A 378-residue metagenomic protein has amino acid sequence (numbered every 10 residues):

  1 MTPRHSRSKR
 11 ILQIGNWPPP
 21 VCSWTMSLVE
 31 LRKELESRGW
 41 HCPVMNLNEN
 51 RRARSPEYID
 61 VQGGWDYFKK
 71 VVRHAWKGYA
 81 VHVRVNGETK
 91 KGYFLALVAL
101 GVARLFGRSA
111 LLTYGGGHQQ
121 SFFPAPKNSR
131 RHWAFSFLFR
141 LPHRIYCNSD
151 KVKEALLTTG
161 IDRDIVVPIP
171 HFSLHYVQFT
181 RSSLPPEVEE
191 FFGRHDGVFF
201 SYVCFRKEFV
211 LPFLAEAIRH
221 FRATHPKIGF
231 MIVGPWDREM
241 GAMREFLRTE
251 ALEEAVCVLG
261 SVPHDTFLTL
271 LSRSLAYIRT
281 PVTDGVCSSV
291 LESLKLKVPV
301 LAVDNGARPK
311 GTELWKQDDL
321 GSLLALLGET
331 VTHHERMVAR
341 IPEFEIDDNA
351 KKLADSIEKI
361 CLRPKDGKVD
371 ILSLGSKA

Functional and structural regions predicted by a protein language model:
I11-Q13, S183-V210, A215-I218, R222 (+1 more regions): Conserved donor-binding/catalytic core segment of Leloir-type glycosyltransferases
N46-N50, Y202-F205, G229-A242, G260: Glycosyltransferase donor-sugar binding loop
R140-S182: Donor nucleotide-sugar binding/catalytic pocket of nucleotide-sugar-dependent glycosyltransferases
M243-V262: Nucleotide-activated donor-binding/catalytic signature segment of Leloir-type glycosyltransferases, i.e., the conserved
V282: Aromatic "clamp/platform" in nucleotide-sugar-dependent glycosyltransferases that forms part of the donor/acceptor
V290, P299-A302: Short hydrophobic beta-strand element within catalytic cores of glycosyltransferases and related nucleotide-activated
D304, P309-E329, D347: Change "using UDP/GDP/dTDP sugars" to "using nucleotide sugars
T332-G375: A charged, aromatic-enriched C-terminal amphipathic alpha-helix characteristic of glycosyltransferases across folds
